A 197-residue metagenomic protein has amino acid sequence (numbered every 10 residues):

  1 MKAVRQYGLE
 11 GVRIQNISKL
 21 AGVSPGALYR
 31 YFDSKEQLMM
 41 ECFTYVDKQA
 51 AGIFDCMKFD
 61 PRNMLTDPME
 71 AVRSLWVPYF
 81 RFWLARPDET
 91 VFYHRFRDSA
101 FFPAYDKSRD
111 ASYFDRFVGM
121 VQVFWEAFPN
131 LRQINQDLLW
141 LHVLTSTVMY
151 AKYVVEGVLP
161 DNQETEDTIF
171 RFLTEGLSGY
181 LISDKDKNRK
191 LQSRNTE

Functional and structural regions predicted by a protein language model:
A3-Q37, E41: Helix-turn-helix
I14, E36, M40, L65-M69 (+4 more regions): Short, structured helix-loop boundary elements
I14, T44-A51: Short, basic, alpha-helical segments at the C-terminal edge of helix-turn-helix-like DNA-binding modules
M39-V46, Y93: Alpha-helical DNA-contacting segments of helix-turn-helix folds
E41, D55-A85, L139-V143: Hydrophobic alpha-helical connector segments
A51-C56, D88, F101-F128, D137-L141 (+2 more regions): Amphipathic alpha-helical packing segments from all-alpha helical-bundle domains
F82-P103, K152-E156: Amphipathic alpha-helical segments used for helix-helix packing
P103, E126-F172, I182-E197: Hydrophobic/aromatic-rich alpha-helical bundle segments in the mid-to-C-terminal region
